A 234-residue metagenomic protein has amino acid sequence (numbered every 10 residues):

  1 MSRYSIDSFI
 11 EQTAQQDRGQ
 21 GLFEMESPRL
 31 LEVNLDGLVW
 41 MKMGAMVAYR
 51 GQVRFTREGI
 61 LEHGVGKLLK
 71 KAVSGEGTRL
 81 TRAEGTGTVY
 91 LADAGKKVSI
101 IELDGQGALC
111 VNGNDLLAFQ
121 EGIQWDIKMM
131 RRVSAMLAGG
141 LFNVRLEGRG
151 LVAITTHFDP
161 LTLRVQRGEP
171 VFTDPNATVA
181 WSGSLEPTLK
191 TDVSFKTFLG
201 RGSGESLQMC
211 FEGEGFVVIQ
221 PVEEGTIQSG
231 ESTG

Functional and structural regions predicted by a protein language model:
M1-G234: Phosphate/adenylate-binding glycine loop and adjacent helical scaffold
